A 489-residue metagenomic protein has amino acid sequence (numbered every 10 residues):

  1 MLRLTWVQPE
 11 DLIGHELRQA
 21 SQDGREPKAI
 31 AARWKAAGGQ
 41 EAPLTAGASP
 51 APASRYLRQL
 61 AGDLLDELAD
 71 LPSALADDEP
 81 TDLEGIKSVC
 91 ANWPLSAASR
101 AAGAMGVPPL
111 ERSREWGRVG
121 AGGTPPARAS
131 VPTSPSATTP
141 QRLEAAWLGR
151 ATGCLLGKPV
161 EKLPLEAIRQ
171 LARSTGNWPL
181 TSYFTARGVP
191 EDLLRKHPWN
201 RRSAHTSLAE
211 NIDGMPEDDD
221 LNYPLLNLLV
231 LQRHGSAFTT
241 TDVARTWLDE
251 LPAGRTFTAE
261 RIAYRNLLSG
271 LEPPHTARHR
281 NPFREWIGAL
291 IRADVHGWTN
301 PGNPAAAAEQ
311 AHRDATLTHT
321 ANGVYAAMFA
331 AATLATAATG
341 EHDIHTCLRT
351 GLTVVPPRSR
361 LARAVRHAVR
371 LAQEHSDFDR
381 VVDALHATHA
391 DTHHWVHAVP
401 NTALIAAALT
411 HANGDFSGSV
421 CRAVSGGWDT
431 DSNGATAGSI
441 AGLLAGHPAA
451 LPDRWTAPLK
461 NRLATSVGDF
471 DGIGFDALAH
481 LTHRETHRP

Functional and structural regions predicted by a protein language model:
M1-G85, V89, W93-P94: Long, charge-dense tracts
L95, R128-S136, E260-I287, A293-A307 (+2 more regions): Accessory "access/gating" subregions that flank catalytic or transport cores
E115-G117: Glycine-biased, low-complexity coil/linker segments
A137-A146, T152-K158: N-terminal amphipathic, basic-rich helices that act as targeting or association modules
T152-K158, L163-L180, H319-T336, L404-L478: Catalytic phosphate/nucleotide-handling subdomain of diverse soluble enzymes
T181-D218, R462-P489: A structural-propensity feature for long, helix-poor, extended segments
R195, W199-R202, M215-P216, A253-P273: Extended ligand-binding groove/face enriched in aromatic
A204-V243, W247-T256: Aromatic-rich carbohydrate-recognition surfaces in CAZymes
